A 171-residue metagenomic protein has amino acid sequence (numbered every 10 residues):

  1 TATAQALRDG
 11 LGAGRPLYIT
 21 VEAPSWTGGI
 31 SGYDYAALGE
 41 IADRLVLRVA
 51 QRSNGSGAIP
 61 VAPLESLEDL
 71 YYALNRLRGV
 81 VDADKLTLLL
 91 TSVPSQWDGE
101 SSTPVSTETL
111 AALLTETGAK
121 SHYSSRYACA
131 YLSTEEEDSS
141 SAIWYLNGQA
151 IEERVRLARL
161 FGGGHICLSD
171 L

Functional and structural regions predicted by a protein language model:
T1-E65: Chitinase-like catalytic core of GlcNAc-active glycosidases
A4-R8, Y35, L67-R78, V155: Generic structural signal for well-ordered alpha-helices, preferentially at hydrophobic/aromatic core positions
L7, L45, L88, A158 (+1 more regions): Conserved, mostly hydrophobic/aromatic
T27-A36, L146-R159: Short, acidic/polar
V46-L47, S53, E68, Y72-D98: Active-site region of glycoside hydrolase catalytic domains
K85, L90-R154: Glycan-binding loop/region signatures in secreted carbohydrate-active enzymes
R154-L171: Acidic/aromatic/glycine-rich contiguous surface patches that form carbohydrate-binding/processing clefts and analogous
